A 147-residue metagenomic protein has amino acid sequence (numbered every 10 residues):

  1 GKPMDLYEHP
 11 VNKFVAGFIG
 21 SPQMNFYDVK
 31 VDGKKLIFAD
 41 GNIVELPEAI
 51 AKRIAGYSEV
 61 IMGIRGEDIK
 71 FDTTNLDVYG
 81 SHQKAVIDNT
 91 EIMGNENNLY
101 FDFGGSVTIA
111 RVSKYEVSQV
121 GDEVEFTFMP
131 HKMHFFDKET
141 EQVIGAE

Functional and structural regions predicted by a protein language model:
G1-V44: Internal alpha/beta loop-helix hairpins
G33-K35, D40-D88, V107, V117-E147: Glycine/charge-rich catalytic "coupling/switch" loops of P-loop NTPases
K35, N95-Y100: Short aromatic-glycine-enriched beta-strand elements
I92: Glycine-rich nucleotide-phosphate-binding loops and adjacent flexible coil segments
A110-R111: Canonical phosphoinositide-binding patch of PH/PH-like domains
